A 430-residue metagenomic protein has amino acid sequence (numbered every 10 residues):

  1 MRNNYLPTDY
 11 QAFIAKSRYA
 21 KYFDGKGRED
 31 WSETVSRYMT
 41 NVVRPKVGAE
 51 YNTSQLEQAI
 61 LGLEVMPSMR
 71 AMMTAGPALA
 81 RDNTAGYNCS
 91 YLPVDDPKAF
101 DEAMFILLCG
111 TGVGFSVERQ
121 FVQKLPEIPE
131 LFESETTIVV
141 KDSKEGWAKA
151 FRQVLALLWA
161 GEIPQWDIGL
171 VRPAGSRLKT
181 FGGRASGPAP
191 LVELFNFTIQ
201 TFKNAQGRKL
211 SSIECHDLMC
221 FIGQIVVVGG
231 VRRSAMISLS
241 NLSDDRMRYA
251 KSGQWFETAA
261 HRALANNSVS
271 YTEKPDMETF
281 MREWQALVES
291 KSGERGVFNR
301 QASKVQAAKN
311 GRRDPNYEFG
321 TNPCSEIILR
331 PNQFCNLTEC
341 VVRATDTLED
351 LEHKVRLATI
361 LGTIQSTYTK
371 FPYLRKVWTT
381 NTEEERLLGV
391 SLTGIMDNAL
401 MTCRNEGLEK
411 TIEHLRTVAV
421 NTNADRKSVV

Functional and structural regions predicted by a protein language model:
M1-V430: Extended catalytic cores of very large enzyme megasubunits
